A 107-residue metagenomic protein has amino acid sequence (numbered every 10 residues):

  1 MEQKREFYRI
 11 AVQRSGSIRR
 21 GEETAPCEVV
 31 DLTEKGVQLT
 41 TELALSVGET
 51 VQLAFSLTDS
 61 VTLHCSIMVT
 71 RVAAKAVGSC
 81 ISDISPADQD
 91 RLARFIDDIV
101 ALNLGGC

Functional and structural regions predicted by a protein language model:
M1-L32, A93, D97-C107: N-terminal helix initiation/capping motif
V12-V47, Q52, A73-G78: Short strand-loop-strand
E23, T62-C65: Short amphipathic beta-strand starts and helix->beta connectors
E28, S66-M68, C80: Residues located in well-ordered beta-strands
Q52-A54, C65-I67: Short beta-alpha junctions and helix-cap segments that line functional grooves
S56-V61: Short, charged beta-turn/beta-strand-edge "cap" motif at the junction between a beta-strand and an adjacent loop
R71-I99: C-terminal structural segments of small proteins and small subunits
